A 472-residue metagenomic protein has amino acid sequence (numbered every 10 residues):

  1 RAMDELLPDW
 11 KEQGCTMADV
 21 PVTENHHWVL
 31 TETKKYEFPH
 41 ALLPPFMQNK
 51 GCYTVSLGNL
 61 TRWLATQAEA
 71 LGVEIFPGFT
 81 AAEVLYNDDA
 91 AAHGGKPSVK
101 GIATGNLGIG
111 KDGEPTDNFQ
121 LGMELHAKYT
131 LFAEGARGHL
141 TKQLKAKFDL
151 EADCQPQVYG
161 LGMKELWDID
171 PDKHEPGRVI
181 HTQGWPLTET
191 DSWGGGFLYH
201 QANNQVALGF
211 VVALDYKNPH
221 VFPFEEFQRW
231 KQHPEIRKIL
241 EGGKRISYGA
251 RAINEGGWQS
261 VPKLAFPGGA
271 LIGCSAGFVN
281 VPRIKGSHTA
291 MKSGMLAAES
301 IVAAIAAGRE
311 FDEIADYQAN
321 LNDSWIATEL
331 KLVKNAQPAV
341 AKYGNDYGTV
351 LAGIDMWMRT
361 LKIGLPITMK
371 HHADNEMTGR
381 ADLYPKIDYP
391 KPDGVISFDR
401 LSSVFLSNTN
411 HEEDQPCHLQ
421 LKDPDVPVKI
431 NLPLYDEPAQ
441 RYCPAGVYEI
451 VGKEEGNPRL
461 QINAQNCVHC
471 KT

Functional and structural regions predicted by a protein language model:
R1-K34: N-terminal FAD cofactor-binding segment of flavoenzymes
Y36-L57, T66, V211-A213: Helix-loop-beta segment of a Rossmann-like dinucleotide-binding subdomain
G58, R62-I239, G277-F278, L296 (+1 more regions): Predominantly flavin-linked oxidoreductase catalytic cores and closely associated redox partners
L131, Q420-E449, R459-T472: Cysteine-centered iron-sulfur cluster-binding motifs in ferredoxin-type domains/subunits of redox enzymes
A202-N204, K263-P282, R441-E449: Short FAD-binding loop at a beta-strand-to-alpha-helix junction that anchors the flavin cofactor in diverse
K238-Q259: Flavin (FAD/FMN) cofactor-binding core of flavoprotein oxidoreductases
G277-R283, M295, E299-Y347, E455-N463: Active-site-proximal substrate-binding core of FAD-dependent oxidoreductases
V340-V395: C-terminal auxiliary extensions adjacent to catalytic cores
